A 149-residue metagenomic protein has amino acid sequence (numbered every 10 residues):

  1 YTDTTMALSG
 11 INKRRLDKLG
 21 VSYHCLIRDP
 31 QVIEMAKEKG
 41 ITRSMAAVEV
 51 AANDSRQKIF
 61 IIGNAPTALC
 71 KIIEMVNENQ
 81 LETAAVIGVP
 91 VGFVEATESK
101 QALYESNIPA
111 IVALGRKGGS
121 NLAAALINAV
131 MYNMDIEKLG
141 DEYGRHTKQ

Functional and structural regions predicted by a protein language model:
T2-A46: Glycine-rich, small/polar surface segments that engage phosphate groups of diverse ligands
D3, I87-G88, L126: Buried hydrophobic positions in well-ordered alpha/beta secondary-structure cores of metabolic enzymes
L8, I27, S55, V76 (+4 more regions): Structural signal for hydrophobic packing residues in well-ordered secondary-structure cores of soluble enzyme domains
L8-G10, V32-E34, A68-K71, F93-A96 (+1 more regions): Short, well-ordered, mixed-charge alpha-helical segments that flank or form enzyme active sites
R14-L19, E74-L81, Q101-E105, I127-M131: Short, solvent-exposed amphipathic alpha-helical segments in soluble enzyme and RNA/protein-processing domains
S22-P30, L81-T97, I108-G115: Short, acidic/small-residue loops that bind anionic groups at enzyme active sites
T42-S99: Long, charge-patterned amphipathic alpha-helical coiled-coil/hairpin "stalk" segments used as oligomerization
V94-Q149: C-terminal functional extensions of proteins
